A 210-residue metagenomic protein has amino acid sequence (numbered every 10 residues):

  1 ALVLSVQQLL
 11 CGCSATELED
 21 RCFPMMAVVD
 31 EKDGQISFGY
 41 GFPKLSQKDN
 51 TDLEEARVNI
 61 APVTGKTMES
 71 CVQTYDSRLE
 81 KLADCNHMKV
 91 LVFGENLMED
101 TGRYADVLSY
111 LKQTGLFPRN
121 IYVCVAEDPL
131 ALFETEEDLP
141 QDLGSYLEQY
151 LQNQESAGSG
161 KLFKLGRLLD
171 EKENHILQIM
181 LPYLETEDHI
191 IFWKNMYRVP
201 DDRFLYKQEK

Functional and structural regions predicted by a protein language model:
L2-K210: Membrane-proximal alpha-helical signals and transmembrane carboxylates
